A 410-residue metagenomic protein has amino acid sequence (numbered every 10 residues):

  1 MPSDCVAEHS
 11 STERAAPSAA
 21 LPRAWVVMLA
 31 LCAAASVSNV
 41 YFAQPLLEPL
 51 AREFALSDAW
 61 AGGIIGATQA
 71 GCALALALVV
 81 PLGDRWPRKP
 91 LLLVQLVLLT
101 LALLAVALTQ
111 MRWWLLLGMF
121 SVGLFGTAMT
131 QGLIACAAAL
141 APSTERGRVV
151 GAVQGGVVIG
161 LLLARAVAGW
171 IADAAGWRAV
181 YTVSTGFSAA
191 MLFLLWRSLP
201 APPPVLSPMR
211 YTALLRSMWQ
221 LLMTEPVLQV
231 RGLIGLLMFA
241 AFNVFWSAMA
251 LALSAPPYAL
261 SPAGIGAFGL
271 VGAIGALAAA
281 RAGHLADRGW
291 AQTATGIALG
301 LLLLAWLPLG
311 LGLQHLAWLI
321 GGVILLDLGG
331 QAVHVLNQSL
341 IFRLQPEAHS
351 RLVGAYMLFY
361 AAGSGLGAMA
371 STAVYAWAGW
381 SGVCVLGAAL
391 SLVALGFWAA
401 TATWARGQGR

Functional and structural regions predicted by a protein language model:
E13-A19, P200-G232: Juxtamembrane intracellular "pre-TM" segments in multi-pass secondary transporters
A55, P87, L108-W113, G312-L313: Helix-breaking motifs and short loop linkers at transmembrane-helix boundaries and internal kinks in secondary membrane
L74-Q110: Conserved MFS/SLC helix-loop-helix module at the cytosolic interface between two early adjacent transmembrane helices
L76-P87, L277-W290, Y375: Helix-to-loop junctions at the C-terminal end of transmembrane segments in multipass secondary transporters
A102, W113-S121, A317-L325: Paired small-residue
G118-V157: Cytoplasmic helix-loop-helix junction between adjacent transmembrane helices in 12-TM secondary transporters
A152-R197: Helix-loop-helix hairpin linking two adjacent transmembrane segments in secondary transporters
Q292-H334: C-terminal transmembrane helical hairpin of 12-TM major facilitator-type secondary transporters
